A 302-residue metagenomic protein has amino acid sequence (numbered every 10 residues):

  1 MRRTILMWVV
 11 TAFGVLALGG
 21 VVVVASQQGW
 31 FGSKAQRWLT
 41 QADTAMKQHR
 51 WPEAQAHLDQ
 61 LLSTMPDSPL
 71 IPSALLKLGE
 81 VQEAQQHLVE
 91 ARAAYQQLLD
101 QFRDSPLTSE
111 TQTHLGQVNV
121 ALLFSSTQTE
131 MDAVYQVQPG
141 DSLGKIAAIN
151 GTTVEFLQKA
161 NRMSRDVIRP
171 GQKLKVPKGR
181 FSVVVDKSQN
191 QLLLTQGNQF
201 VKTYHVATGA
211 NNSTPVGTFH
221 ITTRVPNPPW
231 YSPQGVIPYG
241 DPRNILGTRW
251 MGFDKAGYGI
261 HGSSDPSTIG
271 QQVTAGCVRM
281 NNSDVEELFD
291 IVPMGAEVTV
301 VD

Functional and structural regions predicted by a protein language model:
G29-Q60, T64-D67: Alpha-helical segment of the N-proximal tetratricopeptide repeat
D43, M65, L76-V81, Q85-V89 (+2 more regions): Primarily a LysM-type cell-wall glycan-binding module
L62-I71, L99-Q112, T153-E155, K159-I168: Short solvent-exposed coil/turn linkers within tandem alpha-helical repeat scaffolds
D100, T113-Y135, K175-F200: Intrinsically disordered, low-complexity Ser/Thr-rich linker and spacer segments in cell-wall-related proteins
V137, D141-K159, G171, L192: Short alpha-helical segments in extracytoplasmic peptidoglycan/chitin-binding modules and envelope-associated proteins
K178-S264: Gly/Pro-biased beta-strand-loop elements
I237-D302: Exported/periplasmic cell-wall-interacting domains
